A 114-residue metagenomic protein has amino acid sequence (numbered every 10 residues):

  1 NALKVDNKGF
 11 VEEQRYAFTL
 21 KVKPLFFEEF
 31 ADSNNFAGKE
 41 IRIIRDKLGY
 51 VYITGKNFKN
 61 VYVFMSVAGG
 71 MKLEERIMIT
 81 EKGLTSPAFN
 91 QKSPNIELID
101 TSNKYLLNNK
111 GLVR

Functional and structural regions predicted by a protein language model:
N7-F30, K72-E81, R114: Beta-propeller fold detector
E29-I44, T80-S93: Repeated scaffold domains used in trafficking and secretory/extracellular systems, primarily beta-propellers
R45, I53-N57, E97-S102: Conserved beta-strand positions in repeat-built beta-propeller and related beta-rich domains
L48-Y50, K92-N95: Short coil/turn segments that connect the beta-strands within blades of beta-propeller domains
K59-V61, K104-L106: Structural signal for beta-propeller blades
V61, A68, I77-G83: Acidic, glycine-rich flexible loop segments
M65-G69, N109-V113: Short loop/turn segments that connect beta-strands within beta-propeller blades
